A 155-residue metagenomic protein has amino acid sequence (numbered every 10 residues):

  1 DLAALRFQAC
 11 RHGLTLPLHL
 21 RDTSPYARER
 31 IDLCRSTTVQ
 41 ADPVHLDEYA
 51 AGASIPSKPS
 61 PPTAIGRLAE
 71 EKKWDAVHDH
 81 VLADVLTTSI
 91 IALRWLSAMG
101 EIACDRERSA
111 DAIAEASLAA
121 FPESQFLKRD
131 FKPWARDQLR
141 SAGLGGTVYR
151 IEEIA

Functional and structural regions predicted by a protein language model:
D1-A155: DEDD superfamily 3′-5′ metal-dependent exonuclease/proofreading module
